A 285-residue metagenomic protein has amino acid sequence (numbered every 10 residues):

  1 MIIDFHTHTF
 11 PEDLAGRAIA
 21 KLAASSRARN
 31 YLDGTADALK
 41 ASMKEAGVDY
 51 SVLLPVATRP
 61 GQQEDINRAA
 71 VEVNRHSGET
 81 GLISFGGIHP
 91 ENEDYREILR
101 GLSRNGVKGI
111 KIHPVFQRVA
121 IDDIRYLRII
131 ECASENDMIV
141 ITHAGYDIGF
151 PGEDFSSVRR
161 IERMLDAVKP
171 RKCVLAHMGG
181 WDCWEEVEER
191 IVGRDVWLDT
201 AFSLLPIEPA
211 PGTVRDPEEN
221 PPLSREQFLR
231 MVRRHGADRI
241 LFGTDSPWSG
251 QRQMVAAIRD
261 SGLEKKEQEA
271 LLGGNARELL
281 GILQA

Functional and structural regions predicted by a protein language model:
M1-H8, E12-Y50, R230, R234-L241 (+1 more regions): Mid-to-C-terminal alpha-helical segments outside catalytic/metal-binding sites
I2-F5, V52-L54, F85-G87, K111 (+3 more regions): Active-site neighborhood of phospho(di)ester-bond hydrolases with catalytic His/Asp-centered motifs
H6, M43, A70, L102 (+8 more regions): Conserved, mostly hydrophobic/aromatic
F10-D13, T58-G61, P90-D94, Q117 (+4 more regions): Active-site environment of divalent metal-dependent phosphoester hydrolases
A38-S42, I66-V73, I98-L102, R125-I129 (+4 more regions): A general structural detector for well-ordered alpha-helical segments in enzyme core domains, enriched
D49-Y50, T58-S156: Active-site gating/metal-coordination segments in enzymes
R75-G81, A167-R171, V192-D195, S261-E267: Short helix-capping segments at alpha-helix termini
K108-G109, D123-L241: Catalytic pocket-lining loop regions of alpha/beta-barrel enzymes, especially the amidohydrolase/enolase/GH5 lineages
